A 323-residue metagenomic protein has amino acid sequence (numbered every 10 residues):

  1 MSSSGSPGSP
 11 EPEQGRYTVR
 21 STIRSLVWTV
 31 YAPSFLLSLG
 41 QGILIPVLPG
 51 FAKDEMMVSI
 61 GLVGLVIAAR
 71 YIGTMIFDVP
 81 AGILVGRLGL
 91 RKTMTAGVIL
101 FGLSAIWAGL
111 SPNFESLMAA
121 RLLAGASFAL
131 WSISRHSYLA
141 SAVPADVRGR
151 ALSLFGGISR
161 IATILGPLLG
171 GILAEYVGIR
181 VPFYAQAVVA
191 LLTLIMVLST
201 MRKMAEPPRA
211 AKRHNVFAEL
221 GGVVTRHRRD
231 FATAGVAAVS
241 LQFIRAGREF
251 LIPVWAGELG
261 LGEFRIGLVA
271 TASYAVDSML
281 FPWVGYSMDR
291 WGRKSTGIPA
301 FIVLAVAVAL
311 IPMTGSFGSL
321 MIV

Functional and structural regions predicted by a protein language model:
E11-R24, R202-A234: Juxtamembrane intracellular "pre-TM" segments in multi-pass secondary transporters
R24-Y71, A232-T233, R245-W255, L259: Helix-loop boundary and gating motifs at the non-cytosolic
M57, G89, L110-E115, G292 (+1 more regions): Helix-breaking motifs and short loop linkers at transmembrane-helix boundaries and internal kinks in secondary membrane
Y71-V79, T163-I164, Y274-P282: Residue-level signature of mid-helix packing/kink "hotspots" within the transmembrane helices of 12-pass Major
F77-G89, L280-G292: Helix-to-loop junctions at the C-terminal end of transmembrane segments in multipass secondary transporters
K92-I106, A187, S295-L310: Structural signature of the two symmetry-related core transmembrane helices
E115-L123, A307, G318-V323: Paired small-residue
A120-S159: Cytoplasmic helix-loop-helix junction between adjacent transmembrane helices in 12-TM secondary transporters
